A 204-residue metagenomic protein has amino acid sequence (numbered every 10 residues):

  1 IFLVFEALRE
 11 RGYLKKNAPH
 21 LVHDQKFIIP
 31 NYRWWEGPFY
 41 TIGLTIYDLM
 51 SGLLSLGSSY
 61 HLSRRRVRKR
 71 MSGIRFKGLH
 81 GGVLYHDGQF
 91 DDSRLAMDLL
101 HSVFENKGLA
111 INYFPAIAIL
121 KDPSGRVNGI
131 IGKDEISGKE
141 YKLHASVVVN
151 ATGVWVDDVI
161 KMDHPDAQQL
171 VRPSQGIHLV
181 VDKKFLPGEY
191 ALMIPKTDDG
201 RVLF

Functional and structural regions predicted by a protein language model:
I1-R70: Dinucleotide-binding Rossmann-like beta1-alpha1 core, especially the glycine-rich loop that anchors the ADP
R9, G78, G125, S174 (+1 more regions): Short, solvent-exposed loop/turn segments at the edges of secondary structure
K16, H20-H23, N112, A118 (+2 more regions): Active-site substrate-recognition segment that forms the wall of the catalytic cavity or substrate channel
I28-Y32, L84-S93, P115-A118, A145-V147: Conserved short loop/turn motifs at secondary-structure junctions
D48, L53, R68-N106, V127-I131 (+1 more regions): Helix-loop-beta segment of a Rossmann-like dinucleotide-binding subdomain
N112-N128: A conserved short coil-to-beta-strand element within the FAD-binding core of flavoproteins
